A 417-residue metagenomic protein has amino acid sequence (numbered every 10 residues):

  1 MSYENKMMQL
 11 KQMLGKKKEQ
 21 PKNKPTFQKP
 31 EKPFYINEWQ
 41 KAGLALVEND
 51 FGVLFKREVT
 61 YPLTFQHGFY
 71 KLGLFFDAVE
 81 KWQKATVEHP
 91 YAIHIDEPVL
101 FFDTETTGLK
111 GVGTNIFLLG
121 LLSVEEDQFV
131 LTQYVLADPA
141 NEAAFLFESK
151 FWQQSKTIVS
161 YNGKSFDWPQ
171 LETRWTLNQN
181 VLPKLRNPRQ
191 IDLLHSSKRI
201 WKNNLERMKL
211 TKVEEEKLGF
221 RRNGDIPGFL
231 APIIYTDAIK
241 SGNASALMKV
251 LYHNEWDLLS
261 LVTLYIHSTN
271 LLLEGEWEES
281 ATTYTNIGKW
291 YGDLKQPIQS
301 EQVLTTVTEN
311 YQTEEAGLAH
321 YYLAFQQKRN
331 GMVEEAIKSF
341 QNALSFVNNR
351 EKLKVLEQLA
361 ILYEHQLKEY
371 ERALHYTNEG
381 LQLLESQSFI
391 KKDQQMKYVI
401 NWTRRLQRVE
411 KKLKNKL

Functional and structural regions predicted by a protein language model:
M1-I95: N-terminal accessory regions of nucleic-acid-interacting proteins
V87-Q153, T157: Conserved RNase H-like, two-metal-ion catalytic cores of nucleic-acid enzymes
E126-E216: Conserved DEDDh/DEDDy metal-dependent 3′-5′ exonuclease domain
N203-L205, L210-E278, Y284: Acidic, Mg2+-coordinating catalytic module of metal-dependent nucleases/exonucleases that use a two-metal-ion mechanism
I287, Y322-L323, Q327, L359 (+3 more regions): Structural register within alpha-helical repeat arrays
Y291, H320-Q327, Y363-E364, E410: Residue at a conserved register position within TPR or TPR-like alpha-solenoid repeats
